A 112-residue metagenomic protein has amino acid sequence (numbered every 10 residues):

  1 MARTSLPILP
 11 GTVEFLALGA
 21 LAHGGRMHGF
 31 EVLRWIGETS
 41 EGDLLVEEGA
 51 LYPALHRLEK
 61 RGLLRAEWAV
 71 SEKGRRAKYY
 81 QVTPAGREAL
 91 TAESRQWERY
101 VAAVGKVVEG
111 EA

Functional and structural regions predicted by a protein language model:
M1-G11, E93: Intrinsically disordered, low-complexity serine/threonine- and proline-rich regulatory segments
L6-P7, L55, E111-A112: Short, contiguous hydrophobic alpha-helices characteristic of membrane insertion segments
P7-A50: N-terminal helix-turn-helix DNA-binding core of bacterial DNA-binding proteins
G19, R34, P53, T91 (+1 more regions): A cross-family signal for key residues in well-ordered alpha-helices that form functional helical elements
A22, R87-A112: Amphipathic alpha-helical dimerization/coiled-coil segments that flank or bridge DNA-binding/regulatory modules
L51-L58: Basic amphipathic alpha-helical segments that dock to polyanions
E59-R76, Q81: Beta-hairpin "wing" of winged helix-turn-helix
V82-G86: Accessory beta->alpha helical hairpin/"wing" motif in late/C-terminal subdomains of nucleic-acid enzymes
